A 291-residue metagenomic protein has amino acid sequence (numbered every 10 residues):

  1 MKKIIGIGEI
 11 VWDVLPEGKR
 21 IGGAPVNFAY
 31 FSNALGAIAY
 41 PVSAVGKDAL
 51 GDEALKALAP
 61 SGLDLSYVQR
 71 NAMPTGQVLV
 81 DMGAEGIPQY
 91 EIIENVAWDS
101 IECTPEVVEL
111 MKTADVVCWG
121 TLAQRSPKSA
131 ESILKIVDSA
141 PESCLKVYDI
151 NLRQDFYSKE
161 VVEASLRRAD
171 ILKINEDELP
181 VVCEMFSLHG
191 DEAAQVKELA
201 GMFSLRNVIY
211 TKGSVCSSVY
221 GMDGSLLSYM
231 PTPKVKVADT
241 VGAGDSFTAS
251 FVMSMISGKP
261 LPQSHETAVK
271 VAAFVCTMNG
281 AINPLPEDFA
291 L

Functional and structural regions predicted by a protein language model:
M1-L63: Glycine-rich phosphate/adenosyl-contacting loop at the front of the ribokinase-like
K2-K3, G190-L291: Conserved phosphate-binding/catalytic region of the ribokinase-like
S32, N175, G244: Short, conserved phosphate/pyrophosphate- and ester-handling motifs at nucleotide-, phospho-/glycolipid
I38-T121, E142, L291: Conserved N-terminal subdomain of the carbohydrate kinase-like
E109-L110, A164-S165, G201: Structural alpha-helical scaffold elements that stabilize or flank donor/cofactor-binding regions in carbohydrate
V116, T121-A194, V215-C216: Conserved beta-alpha-beta core of the PfkB/ribokinase-like small-molecule kinase fold
